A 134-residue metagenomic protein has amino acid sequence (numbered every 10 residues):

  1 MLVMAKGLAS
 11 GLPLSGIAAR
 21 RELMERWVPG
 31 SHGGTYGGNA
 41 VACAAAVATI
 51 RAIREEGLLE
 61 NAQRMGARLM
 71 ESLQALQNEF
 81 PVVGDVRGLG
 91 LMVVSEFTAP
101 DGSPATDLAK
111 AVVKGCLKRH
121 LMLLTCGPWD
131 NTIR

Functional and structural regions predicted by a protein language model:
M1-R134: Conserved N-terminal phosphate-binding loop of PLP-dependent enzymes in the Aspartate aminotransferase
